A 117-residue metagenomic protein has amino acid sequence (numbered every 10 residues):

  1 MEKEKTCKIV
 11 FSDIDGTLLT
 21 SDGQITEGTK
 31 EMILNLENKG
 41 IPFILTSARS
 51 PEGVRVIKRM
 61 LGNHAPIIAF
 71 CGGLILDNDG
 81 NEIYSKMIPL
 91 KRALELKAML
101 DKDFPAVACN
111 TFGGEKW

Functional and structural regions predicted by a protein language model:
E2, D13-D15, D22, D77-D79 (+1 more regions): Acidic-enriched, low-complexity/disordered segments with a strong bias for Aspartate over Glutamate
E2-I9, I25-E27, M32: Mg2+-dependent phosphoryl-transfer enzymes with acidic/Ser/Thr/Gly-rich catalytic loops
T6-G23, L96: Asp-based phosphoryl-transfer active-site loop
E27-W117: Active-site phosphate-binding/coordination module
